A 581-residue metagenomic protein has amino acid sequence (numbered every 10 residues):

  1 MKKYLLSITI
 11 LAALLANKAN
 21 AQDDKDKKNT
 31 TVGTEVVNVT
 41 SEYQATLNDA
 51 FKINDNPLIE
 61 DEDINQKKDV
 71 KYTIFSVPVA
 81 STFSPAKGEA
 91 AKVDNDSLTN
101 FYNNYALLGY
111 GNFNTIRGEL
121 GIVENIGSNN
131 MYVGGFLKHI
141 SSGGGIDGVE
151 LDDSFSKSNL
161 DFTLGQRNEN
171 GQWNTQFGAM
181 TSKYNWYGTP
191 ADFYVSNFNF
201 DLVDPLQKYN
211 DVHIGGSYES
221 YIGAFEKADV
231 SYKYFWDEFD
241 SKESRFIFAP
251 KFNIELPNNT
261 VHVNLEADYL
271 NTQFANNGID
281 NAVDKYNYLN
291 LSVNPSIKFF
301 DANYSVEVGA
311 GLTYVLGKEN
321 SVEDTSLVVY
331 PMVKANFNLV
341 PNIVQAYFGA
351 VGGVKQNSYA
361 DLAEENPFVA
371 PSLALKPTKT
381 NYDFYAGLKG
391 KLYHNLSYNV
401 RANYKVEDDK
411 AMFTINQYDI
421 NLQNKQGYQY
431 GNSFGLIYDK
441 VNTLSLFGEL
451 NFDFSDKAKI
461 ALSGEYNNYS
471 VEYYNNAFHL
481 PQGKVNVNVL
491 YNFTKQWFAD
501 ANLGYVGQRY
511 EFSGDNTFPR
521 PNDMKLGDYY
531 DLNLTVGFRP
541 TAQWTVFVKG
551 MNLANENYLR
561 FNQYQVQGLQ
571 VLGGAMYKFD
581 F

Functional and structural regions predicted by a protein language model:
M1-S84, T541, D580-F581: Cleavable N-terminal export/targeting peptides
I10, F101, A106-G109, S305-E307 (+1 more regions): Exposed, low-structure sequence patches enriched in small/polar residues
K68-A86, K92-N112, N129-V133, L137 (+2 more regions): Transmembrane beta-strand segments of Gram-negative outer membrane beta-barrel proteins
K87-E89, S97-A106, Y110-D147, D152-L160 (+1 more regions): Outer-membrane beta-barrel translocator/receptor signature
L120-E124, G135, L160-Q166, I214-S220 (+11 more regions): Residues on the lipid-exposed face of transmembrane beta-strands in outer-membrane beta-barrel proteins
E124-D147, N264-E266, Y286-K318, D453-N468: Surface-exposed extracellular loop regions of Gram-negative outer-membrane beta-barrel proteins
S142-F155, N159-D161, W173-R245: Flexible loop and strand-edge segments within Gram-negative outer membrane beta-barrel domains
V203-G215, D229-Y304: Outer-membrane beta-barrel transmembrane domain signature of Gram-negative proteins, especially the mid-to-C-terminal
